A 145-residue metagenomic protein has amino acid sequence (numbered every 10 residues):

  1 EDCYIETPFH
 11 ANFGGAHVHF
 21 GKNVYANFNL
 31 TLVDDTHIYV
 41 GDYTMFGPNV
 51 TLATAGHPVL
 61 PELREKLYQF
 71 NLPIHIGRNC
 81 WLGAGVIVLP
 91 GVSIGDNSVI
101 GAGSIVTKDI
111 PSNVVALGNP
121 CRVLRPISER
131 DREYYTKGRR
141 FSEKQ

Functional and structural regions predicted by a protein language model:
E1-D2, T7, A11: Membrane-anchoring hydrophobic helices of lipid-metabolizing enzymes
F9-F20, Y25-S93, N119-P120, R125-T136: Flexible, glycine/small-residue-enriched loop-and-beta-strand segment within the central core of proteins
W81, V99, I105, V115-L117: Short-chain dehydrogenase/reductase
G95-S98, P111-N113: Conserved catalytic segment of ABC-fold P-loop ATPases
G103-S104, D109-P111, C121, I127-S128: Short glycine-rich donor-binding/catalytic loop of glycosyltransferases that coordinates the nucleotide-sugar
G138-Q145: Leloir-type glycosyltransferase catalytic cores
